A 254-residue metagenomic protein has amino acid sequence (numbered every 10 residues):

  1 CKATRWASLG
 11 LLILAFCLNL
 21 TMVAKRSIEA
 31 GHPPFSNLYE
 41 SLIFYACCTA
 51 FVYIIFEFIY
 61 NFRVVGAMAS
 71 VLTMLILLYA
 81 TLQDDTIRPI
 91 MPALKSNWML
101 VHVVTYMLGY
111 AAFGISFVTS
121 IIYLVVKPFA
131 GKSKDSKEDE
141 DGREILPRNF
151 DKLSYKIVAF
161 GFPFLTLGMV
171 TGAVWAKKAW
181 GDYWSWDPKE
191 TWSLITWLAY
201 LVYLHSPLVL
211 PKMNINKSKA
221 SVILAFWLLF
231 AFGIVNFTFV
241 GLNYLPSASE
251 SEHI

Functional and structural regions predicted by a protein language model:
C1-P89, V101-P128, N149-A179, P188-I254: Hydrophobic cores of alpha-helical transmembrane segments in multi-pass integral membrane proteins
I90-W98: Active-site-proximal inter-transmembrane loops
G131-P147: Juxtamembrane inter-helical linkers in multi-pass membrane proteins
